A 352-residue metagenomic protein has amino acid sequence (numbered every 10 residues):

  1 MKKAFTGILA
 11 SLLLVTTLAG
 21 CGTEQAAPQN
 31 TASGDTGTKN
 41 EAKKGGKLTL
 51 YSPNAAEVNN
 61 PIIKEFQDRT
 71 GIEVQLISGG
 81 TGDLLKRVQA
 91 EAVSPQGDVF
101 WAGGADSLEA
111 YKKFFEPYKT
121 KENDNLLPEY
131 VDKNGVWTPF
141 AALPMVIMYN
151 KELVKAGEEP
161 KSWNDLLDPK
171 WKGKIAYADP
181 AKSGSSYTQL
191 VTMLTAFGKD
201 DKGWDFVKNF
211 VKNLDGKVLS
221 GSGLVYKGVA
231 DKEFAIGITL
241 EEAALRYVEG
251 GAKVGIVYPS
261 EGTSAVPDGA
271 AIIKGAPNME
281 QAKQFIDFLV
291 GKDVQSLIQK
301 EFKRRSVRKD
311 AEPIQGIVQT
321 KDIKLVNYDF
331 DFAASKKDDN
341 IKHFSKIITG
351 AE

Functional and structural regions predicted by a protein language model:
M1-K47, K309-D310, G350-E352: Short, low-complexity disordered leader/linker segments with a strong preference for bacterial N-terminal type II
G34, K39, K43-K44, T49-Q75 (+1 more regions): Short, polar/charged alpha-helical segment
T49-N59, G82, Q89, P95-E233: Extracytoplasmic ligand-binding site segments that recognize negatively charged/polar headgroups
D106-Y111, A230, A235-K253, F302: A ligand-binding cleft/hinge motif common to bilobed small-molecule-binding domains
V146-L153, V191-L194, V266-N278, L297-I298: A bilobed periplasmic-binding-protein/Venus flytrap-type ligand-binding module shared by bacterial periplasmic
V207-V211, V218-L219, G250-K274, K309-D310: Periplasmic-binding protein-like
S264, I273-Y328: Mature extracytoplasmic/periplasmic domains
G316-E352: Extracellular/periplasmic bilobal clamshell ligand-binding domains
